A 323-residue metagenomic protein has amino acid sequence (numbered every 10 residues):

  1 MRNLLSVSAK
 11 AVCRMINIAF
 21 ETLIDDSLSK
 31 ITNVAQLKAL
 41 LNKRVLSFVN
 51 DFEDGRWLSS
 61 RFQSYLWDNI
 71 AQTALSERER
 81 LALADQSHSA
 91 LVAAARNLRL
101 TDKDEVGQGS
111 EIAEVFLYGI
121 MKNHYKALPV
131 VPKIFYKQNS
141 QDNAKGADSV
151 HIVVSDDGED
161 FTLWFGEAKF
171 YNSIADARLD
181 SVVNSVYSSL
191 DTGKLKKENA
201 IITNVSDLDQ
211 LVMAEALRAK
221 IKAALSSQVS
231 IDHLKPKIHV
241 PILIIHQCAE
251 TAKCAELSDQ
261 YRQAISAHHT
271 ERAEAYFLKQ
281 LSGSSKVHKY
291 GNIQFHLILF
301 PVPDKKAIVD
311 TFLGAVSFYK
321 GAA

Functional and structural regions predicted by a protein language model:
R2-V92: A structured, charge-rich N-terminal accessory region that forms the first stable segment of a protein and links
A95-Y118, N139: A short, highly charged nucleic-acid-interacting micro-segment common to nuclease and nuclease-linked defense proteins
M121, S149-H151, L163-F170: Conserved catalytic cores of phosphodiester-cleaving nucleases, focusing on short active-site segments
Y125-Q141: A short acidic/basic microdomain associated with nuclease active sites
D142-G146: A short, glycine/Asx- and small/polar-enriched loop/turn that sits immediately N-terminal to a beta-strand
S155-F161: Short, solvent-exposed loop/turn segments that connect beta-strands within catalytic domains and beta-strand-rich
R178-A267: Acidic, metal/cofactor-coordinating or nucleic-acid-engaging core segments within structured domains
A255-A323: Extended, charged low-complexity segments that frequently continue into or abut oligomerization scaffolds
